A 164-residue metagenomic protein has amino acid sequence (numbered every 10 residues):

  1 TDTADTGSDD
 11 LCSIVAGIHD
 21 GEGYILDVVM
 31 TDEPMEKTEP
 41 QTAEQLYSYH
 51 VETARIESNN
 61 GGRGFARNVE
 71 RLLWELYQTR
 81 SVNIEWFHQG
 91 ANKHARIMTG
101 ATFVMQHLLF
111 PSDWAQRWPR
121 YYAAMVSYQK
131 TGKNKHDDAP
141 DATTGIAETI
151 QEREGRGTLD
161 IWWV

Functional and structural regions predicted by a protein language model:
T1-W86, L109-V164: RNase H-like, metal-dependent nuclease domains and their acidic two-metal-ion catalytic environment used
E75-F103: Conserved beta-strand -> loop -> alpha-helix junction used to position metal-binding or nucleic-acid-contacting
H94-Q106, A123-K130: Hydrophobic transmembrane alpha-helix bundles
